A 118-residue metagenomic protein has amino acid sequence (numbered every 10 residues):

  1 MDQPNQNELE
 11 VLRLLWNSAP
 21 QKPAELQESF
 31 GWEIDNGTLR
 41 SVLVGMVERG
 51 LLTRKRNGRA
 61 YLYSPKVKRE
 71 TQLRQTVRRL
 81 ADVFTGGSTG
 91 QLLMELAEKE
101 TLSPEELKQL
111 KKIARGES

Functional and structural regions predicted by a protein language model:
D2, L15-A19, K99: Short helix-capping/hinge SLiMs at alpha-helix to coil transitions
P4-N7, N57-T76: Short, cationic-aromatic polyanion-contact patches
L9-R13: Pre-recognition alpha-helix immediately N-terminal to the DNA-recognition helix within helix-turn-helix or winged-helix
Q21-F30: Short acidic, hydrophobic short linear motifs in intrinsically disordered regions
E33-G45: Short amphipathic alpha-helical interaction segments
G50: Glycine-centered, phosphate/nucleic-acid-interacting loop/turn motifs that mediate DNA/RNA or nucleotide
T53-R54, P104: Short beta-strand "wing" residues that participate in macromolecule-binding interfaces
R74-S118: Amphipathic alpha-helical dimerization/coiled-coil segments that flank or bridge DNA-binding/regulatory modules
